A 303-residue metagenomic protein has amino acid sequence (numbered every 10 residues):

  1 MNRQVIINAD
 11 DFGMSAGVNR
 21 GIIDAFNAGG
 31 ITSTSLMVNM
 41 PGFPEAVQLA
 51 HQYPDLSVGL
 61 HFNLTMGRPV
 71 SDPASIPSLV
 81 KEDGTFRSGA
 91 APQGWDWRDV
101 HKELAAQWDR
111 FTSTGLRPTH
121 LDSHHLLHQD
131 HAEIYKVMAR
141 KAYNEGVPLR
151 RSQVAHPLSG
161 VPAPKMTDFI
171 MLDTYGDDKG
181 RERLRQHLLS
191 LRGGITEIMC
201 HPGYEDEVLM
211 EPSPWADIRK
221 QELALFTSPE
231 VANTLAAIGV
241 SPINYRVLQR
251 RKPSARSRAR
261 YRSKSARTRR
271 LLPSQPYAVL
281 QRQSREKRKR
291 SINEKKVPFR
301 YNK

Functional and structural regions predicted by a protein language model:
M1-I6, A16-S57, R68-L116, H120 (+4 more regions): Terminal accessory/targeting
A9-F12: DG-centered beta-turn motif at the end of beta-strands
H61, H124-L126, H201: Histidine-centered divalent metal-coordination motifs
